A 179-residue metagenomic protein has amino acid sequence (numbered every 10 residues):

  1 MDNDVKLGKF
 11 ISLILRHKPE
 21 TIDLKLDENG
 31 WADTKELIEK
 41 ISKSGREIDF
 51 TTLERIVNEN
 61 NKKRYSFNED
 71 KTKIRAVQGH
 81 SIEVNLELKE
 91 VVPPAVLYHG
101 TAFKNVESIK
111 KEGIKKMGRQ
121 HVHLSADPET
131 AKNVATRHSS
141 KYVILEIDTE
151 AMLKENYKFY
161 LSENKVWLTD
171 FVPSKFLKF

Functional and structural regions predicted by a protein language model:
M1-V122, P128-F179: Conserved NAD+-utilizing ADP-ribose enzyme module
